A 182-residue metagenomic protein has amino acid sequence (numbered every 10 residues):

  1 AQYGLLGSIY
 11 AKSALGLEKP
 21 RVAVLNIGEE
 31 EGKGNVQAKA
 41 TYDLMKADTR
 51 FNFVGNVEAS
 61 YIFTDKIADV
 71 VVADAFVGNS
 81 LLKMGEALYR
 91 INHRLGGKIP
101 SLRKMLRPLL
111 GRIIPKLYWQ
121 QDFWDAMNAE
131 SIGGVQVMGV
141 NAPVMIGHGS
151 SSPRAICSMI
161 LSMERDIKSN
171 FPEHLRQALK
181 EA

Functional and structural regions predicted by a protein language model:
A1-A59, D69: Glycine-rich phosphate/diphosphate-binding loop of Rossmann-like nucleotide-binding domains
N56-D65, N128-A129: Glycine-rich oxoanion-binding loops at beta->alpha junctions
I67-V71, A75-A182: Glycine-rich phosphate/nucleotide-binding loop
